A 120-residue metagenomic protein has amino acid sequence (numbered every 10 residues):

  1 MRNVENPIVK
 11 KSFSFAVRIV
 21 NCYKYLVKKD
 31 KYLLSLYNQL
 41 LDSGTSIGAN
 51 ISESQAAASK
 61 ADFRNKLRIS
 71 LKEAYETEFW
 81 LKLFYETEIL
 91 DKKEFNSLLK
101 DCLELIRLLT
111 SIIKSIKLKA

Functional and structural regions predicted by a protein language model:
M1-E53, A57-A120: Short, C-terminally biased terminal segments at protein or domain edges
